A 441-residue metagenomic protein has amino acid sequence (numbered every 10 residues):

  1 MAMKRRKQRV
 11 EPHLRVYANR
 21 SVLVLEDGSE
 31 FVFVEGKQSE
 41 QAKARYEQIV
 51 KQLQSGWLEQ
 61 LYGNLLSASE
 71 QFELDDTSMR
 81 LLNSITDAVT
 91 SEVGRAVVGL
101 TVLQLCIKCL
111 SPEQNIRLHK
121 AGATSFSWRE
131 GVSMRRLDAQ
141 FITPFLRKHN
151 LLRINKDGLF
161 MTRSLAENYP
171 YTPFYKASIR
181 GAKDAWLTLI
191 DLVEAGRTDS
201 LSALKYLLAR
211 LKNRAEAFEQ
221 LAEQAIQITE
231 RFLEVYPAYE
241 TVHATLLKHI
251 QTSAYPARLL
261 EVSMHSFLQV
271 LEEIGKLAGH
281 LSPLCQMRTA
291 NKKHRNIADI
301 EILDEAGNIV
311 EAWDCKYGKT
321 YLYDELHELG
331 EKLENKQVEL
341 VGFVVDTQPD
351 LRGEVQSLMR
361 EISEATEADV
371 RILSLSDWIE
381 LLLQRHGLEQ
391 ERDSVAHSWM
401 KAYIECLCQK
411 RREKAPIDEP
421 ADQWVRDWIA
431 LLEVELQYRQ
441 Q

Functional and structural regions predicted by a protein language model:
A2-L65, P256, E272-R295, E301-V310 (+2 more regions): Short, surface-exposed loop/strand segments
A2-R6, Q251, V262, F267-Q441: Catalytic core segments in nucleotide and nucleic-acid processing enzymes
G28, V34-V242, R385-Q441: Interfaces and regulatory segments of ATP-dependent nucleotide/adenylate/phosphodiester-chemistry enzymes
C109, N115, R129-S133, E240-V242 (+6 more regions): Aromatic-enriched hydrophobic runs in primary sequence
S133, D199, L233-V242, Y255 (+4 more regions): Secondary-structure junction/capping motif
A177, T252-Y255: Short acidic, glycine/proline-enriched loop segments that cap or flank alpha-helices
S202, E240, A244, D324-H327 (+1 more regions): Generic alpha-helical secondary structure signal
Q220-H249, A257-L260, H265, Q269 (+1 more regions): A short mid-domain helix/strand-loop element embedded in enzyme catalytic domains that forms or borders the active-site
